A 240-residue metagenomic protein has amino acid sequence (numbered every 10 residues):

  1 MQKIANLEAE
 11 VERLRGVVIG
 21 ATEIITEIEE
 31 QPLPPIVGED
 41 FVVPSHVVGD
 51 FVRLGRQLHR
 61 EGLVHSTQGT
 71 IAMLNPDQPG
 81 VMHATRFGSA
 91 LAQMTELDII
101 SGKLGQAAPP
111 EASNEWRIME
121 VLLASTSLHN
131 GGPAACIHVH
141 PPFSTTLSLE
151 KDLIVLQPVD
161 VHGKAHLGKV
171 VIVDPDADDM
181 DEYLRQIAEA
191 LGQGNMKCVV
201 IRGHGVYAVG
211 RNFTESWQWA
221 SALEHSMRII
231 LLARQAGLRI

Functional and structural regions predicted by a protein language model:
M1-I240: Glycine-rich flexible loops
